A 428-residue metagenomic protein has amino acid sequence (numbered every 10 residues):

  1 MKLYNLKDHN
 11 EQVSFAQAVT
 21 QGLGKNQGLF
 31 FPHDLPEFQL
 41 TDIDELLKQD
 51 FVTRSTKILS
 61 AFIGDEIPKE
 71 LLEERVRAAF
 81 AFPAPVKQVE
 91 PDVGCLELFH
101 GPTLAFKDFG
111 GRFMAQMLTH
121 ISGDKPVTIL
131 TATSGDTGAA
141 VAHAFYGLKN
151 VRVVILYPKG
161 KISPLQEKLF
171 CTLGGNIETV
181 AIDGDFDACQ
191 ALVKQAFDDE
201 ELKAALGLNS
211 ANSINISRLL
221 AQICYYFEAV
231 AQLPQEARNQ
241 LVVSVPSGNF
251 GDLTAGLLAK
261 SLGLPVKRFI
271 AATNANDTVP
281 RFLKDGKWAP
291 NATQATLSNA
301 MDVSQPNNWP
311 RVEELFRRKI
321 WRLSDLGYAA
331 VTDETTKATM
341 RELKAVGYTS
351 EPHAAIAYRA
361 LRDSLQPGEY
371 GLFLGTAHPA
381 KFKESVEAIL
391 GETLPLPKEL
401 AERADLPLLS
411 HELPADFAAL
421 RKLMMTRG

Functional and structural regions predicted by a protein language model:
M1-G428: PLP-dependent amino-acid enzyme catalytic core
